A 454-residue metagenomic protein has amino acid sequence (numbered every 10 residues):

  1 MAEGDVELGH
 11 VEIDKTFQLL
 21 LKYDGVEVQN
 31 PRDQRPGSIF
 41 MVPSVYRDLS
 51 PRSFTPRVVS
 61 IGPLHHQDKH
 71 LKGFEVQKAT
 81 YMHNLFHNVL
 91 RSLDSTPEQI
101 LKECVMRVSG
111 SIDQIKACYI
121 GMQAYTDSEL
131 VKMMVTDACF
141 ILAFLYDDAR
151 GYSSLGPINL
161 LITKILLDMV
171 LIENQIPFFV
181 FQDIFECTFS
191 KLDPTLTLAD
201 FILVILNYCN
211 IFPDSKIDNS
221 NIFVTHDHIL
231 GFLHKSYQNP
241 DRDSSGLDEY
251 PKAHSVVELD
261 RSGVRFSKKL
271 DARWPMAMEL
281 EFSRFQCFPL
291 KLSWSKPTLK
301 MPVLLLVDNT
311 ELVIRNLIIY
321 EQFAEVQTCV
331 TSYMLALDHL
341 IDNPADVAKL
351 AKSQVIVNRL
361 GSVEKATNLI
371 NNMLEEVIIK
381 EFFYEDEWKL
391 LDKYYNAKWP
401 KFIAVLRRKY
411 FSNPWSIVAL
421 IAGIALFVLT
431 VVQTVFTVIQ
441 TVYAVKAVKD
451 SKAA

Functional and structural regions predicted by a protein language model:
M1-F411, V438, V442-A454: Acidic, Ser/Thr- and Pro/Gly-rich low-complexity regulatory segments
S412-A447: Hydrophobic, helix-forming membrane-interacting segments
